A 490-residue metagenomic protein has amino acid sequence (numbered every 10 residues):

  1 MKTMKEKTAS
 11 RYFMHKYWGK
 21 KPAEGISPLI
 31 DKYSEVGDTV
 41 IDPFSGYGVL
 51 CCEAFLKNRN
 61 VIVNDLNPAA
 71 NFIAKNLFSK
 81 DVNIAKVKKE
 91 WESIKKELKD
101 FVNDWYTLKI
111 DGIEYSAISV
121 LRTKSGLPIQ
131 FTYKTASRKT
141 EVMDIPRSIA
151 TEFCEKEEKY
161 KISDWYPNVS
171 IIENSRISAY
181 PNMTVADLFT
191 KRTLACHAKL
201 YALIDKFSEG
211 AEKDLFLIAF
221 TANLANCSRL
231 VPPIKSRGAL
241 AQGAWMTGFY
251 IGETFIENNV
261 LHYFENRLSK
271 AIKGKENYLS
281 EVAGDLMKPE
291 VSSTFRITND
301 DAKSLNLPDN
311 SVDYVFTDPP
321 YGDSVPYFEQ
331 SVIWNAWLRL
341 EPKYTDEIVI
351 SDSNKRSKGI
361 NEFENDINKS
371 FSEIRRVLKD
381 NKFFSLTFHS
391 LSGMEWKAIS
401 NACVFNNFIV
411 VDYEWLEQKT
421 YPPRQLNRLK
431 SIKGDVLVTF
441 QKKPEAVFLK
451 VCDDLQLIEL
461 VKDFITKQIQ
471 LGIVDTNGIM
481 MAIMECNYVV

Functional and structural regions predicted by a protein language model:
M1-I41, L50-C51, F55-P308, Y327-R356 (+8 more regions): Nucleic-acid modification enzymes, centered on SAM-dependent nucleic-acid methyltransferases
V36, L340-E341, E373, L378-F384: Short glycine-dipeptide loop
Y47: Conserved SAM/SAH-binding loop
V315-F316: Hydrophobic beta-strand segment of the Class I
T345-D346, K382-F388: Conserved beta-strand signature within the Rossmann-like core of class I S-adenosyl-L-methionine
E364-D380, F405: A short glycine-rich, Lys/Arg-flanked "PGG" loop and its adjoining helix->strand segment in the class I
F383, N401-Y413: A SAM-dependent methyltransferase catalytic signature shared across enzymes that methylate proteins
